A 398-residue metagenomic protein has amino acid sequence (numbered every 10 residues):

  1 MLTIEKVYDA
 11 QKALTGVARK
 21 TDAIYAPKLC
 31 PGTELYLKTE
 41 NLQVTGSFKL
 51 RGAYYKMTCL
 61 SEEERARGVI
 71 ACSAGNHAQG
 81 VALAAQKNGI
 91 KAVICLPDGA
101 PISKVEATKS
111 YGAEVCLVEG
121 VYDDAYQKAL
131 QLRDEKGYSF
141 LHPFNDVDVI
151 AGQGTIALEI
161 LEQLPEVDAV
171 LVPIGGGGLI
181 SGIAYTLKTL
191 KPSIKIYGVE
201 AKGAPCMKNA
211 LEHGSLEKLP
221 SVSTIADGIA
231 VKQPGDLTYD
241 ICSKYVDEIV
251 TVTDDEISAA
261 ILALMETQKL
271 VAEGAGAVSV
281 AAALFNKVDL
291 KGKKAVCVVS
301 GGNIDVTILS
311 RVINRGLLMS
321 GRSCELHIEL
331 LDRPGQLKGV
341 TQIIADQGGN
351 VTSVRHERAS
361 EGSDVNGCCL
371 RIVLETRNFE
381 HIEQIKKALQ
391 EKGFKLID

Functional and structural regions predicted by a protein language model:
M1-D398: PLP-dependent amino-acid enzyme catalytic core
